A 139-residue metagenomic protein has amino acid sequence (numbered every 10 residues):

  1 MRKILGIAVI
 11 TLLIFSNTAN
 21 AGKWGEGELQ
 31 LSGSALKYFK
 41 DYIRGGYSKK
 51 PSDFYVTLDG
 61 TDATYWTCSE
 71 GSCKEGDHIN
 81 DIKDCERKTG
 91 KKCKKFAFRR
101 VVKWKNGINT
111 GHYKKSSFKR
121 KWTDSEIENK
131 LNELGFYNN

Functional and structural regions predicted by a protein language model:
R2-A8: Sec-dependent signal peptide recognition, specifically the positively charged N-region followed immediately by
A8-I14: Bacterial N-terminal signal peptides
I14-F15, N132: Intrinsic disorder/low-complexity segments
F15-A21: Sec/Tat signal peptide C-region and signal peptidase I cleavage site
A21-N139: Secreted/extracellular ectodomain signature
